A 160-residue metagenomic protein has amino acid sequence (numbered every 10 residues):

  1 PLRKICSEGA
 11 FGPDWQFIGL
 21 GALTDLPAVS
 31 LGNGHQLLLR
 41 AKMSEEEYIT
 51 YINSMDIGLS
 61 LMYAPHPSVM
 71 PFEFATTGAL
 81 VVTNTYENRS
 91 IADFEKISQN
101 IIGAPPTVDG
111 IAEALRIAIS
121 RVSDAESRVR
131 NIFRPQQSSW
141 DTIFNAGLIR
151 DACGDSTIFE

Functional and structural regions predicted by a protein language model:
P1-G32, E45: Conserved catalytic-core segment of nucleotide-activated headgroup transferases in glycan assembly
L23-D25, H35-Y51, P67: Conserved active-site histidine-acidic residue motif and adjacent donor-binding/catalytic loop of glycosyltransferases
I49, P71-T77: Short alpha-helical segment that forms part of, or immediately flanks, the ligand-binding pocket in carbohydrate-active
T50-H66: Acidic donor-binding loop of glycosyltransferase active sites
D56, G78-L80: A short alpha->beta transition loop at the rim of the catalytic pocket in nucleotide-sugar-dependent
L61-P71, N84-Y86, S90-D93: Nucleotide-sugar-dependent
S90-I117: Change "using UDP/GDP/dTDP sugars" to "using nucleotide sugars
P105-P106, S120-F159: A charged, aromatic-enriched C-terminal amphipathic alpha-helix characteristic of glycosyltransferases across folds
